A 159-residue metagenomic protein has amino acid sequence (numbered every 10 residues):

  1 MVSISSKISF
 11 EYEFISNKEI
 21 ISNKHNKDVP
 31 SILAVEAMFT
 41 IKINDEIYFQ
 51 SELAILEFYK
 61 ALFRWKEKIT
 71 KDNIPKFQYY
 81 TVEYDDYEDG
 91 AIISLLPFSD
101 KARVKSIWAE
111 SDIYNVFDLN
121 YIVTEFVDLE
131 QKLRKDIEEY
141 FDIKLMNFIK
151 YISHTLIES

Functional and structural regions predicted by a protein language model:
M1-E11, E67-P75, D136-I143: Charged, low-complexity, helix/coiled-coil-prone segments
M1-L56, K60: N-terminal low-complexity, intrinsically disordered segments
V2, S31-L33, K71, D85-Y87 (+1 more regions): A generic structural signal for short, solvent-exposed coil/turn residues that cap or connect secondary-structure
F49-D89: Compact, well-ordered interaction domains used in eukaryotic information-processing assemblies
L56, K60-F63, E67, D100 (+2 more regions): Generic structural signal for well-ordered, non-transmembrane alpha-helical segments in soluble/cytosolic regions
P75-Y121: An exposed acidic His-Trp-rich patch
W108-S159: Mixed-charge, glycine-accented linear interaction segment located at domain edges/termini
